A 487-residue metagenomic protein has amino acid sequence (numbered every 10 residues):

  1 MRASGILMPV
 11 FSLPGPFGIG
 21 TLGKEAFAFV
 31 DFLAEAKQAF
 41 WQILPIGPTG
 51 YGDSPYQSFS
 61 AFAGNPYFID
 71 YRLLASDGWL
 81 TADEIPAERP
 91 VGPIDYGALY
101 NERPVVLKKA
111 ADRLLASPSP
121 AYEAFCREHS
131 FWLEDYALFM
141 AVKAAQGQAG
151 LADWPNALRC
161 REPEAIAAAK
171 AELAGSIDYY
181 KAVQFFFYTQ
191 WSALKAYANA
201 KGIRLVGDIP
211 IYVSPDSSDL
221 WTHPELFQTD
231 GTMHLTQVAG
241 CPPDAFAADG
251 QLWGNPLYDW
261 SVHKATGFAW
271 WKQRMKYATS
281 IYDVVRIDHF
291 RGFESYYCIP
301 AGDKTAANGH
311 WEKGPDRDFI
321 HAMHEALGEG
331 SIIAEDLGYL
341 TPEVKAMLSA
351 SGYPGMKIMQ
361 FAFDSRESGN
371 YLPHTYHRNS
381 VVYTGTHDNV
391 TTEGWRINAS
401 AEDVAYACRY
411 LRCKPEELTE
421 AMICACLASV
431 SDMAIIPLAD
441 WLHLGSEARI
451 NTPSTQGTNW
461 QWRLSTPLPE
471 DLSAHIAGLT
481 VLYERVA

Functional and structural regions predicted by a protein language model:
M1-W79: Trp/Phe/Arg-rich N-terminal binding region typifying the photolyase-homology
P9, D53-Q184, Y188, V213-I435 (+2 more regions): Alpha-amylase-like alpha-glycosidases and glucanotransferases acting on alpha-linked glucans and related
F29-L44, L194-Y197, K201-I203, W271-D288: Conserved catalytic-core segments centered on acid/base and nucleophilic motifs
P48, P210, D440: Short, glycine/serine-rich, charged loops/turns that create anion-binding and catalytic segments at active sites
Y180-V213: Conserved, well-ordered alpha-helix/loop/beta-strand core segments that scaffold catalytic motifs
S473-V486: C-terminal accessory segments of extracellular proteins
